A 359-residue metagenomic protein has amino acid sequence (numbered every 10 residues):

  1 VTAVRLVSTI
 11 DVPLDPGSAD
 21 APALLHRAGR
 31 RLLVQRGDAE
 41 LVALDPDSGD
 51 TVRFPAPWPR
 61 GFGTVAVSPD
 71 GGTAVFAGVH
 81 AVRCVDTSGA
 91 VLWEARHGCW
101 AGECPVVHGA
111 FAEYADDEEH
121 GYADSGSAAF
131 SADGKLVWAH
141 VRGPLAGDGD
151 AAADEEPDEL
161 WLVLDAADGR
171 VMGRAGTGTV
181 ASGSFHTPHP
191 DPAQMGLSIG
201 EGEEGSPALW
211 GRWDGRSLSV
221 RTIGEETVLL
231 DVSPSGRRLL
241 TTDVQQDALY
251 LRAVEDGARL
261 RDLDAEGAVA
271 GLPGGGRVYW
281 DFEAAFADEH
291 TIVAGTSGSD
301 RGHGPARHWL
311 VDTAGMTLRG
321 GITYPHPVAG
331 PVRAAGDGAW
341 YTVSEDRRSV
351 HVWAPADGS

Functional and structural regions predicted by a protein language model:
V1-S18, R36-P59, V82-G121, A151-G178 (+4 more regions): Surface-exposed loop/turn elements that mediate protein-protein interactions on large endomembrane-trafficking
P13-A28, P55-G71, C99-S131, G176-P190 (+4 more regions): Repeated scaffold domains used in trafficking and secretory/extracellular systems, primarily beta-propellers
P22-A43, V67, G71-C84, K135-D154 (+5 more regions): Short beta-strand elements that form the blades of beta-propeller/WD-repeat-like and other beta-sheet-rich scaffold
V75, A115, H120-W138, L145-A146 (+2 more regions): Fungal eukaryote-biased detector of long internal structured cores
C84-G98, S125-H140, V254-L263, W280-T291: Conserved long hydrophobic alpha-helices within structured protein cores
G215, S233-D243, G257, R261: A contiguous, surface-oriented mixed alpha/beta subdomain in the mid-to-C-terminal portion of proteins that forms
R277-F282, A287-A329, R333-A334: C-terminal appended segment following the main domain
